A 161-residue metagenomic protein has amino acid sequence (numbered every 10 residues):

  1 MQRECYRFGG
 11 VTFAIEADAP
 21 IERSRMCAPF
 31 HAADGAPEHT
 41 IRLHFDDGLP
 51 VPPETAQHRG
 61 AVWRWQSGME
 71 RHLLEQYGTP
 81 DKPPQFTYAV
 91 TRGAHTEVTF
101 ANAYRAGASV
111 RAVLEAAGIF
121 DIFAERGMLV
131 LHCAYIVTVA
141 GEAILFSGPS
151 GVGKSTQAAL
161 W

Functional and structural regions predicted by a protein language model:
M1-L145, L160: A noncatalytic interaction/capping subdomain that flanks phosphate/NTP-handling catalytic cores
P149: P-loop (Walker A) phosphate-binding loop of NTP-binding proteins
V152-G153: Conserved glycine(s) of the Walker
Q157: Hydrophobic positions on the alpha1 helix immediately C-terminal to the Walker A/P-loop
